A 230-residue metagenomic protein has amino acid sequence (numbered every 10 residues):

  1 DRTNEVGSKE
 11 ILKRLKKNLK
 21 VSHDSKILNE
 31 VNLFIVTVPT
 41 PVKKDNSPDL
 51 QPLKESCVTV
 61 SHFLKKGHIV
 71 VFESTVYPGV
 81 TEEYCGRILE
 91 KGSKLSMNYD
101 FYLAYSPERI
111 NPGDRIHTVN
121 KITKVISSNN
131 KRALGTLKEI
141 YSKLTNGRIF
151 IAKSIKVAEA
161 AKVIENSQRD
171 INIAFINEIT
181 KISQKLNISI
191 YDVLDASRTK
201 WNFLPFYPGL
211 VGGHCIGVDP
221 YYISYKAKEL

Functional and structural regions predicted by a protein language model:
D1-L230: Structural/interface elements that position substrates and couple domains in central-metabolism enzymes
